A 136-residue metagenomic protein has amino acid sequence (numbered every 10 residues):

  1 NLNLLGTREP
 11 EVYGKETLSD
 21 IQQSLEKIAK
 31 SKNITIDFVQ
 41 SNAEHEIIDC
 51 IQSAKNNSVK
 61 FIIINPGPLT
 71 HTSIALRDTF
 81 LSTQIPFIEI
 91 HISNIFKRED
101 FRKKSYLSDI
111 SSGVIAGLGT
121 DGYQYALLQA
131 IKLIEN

Functional and structural regions predicted by a protein language model:
N1-K32: Glycine-rich phosphate/diphosphate-binding loop of Rossmann-like nucleotide-binding domains
N1-L2, G67-T70, S93-I95: Short glycine-rich anion-binding loops that position phosphate/pyrophosphate groups of nucleotides and phosphorylated
L4-L5, T72-S73, R98: Glycine/Thr-rich phosphate-binding loops of Rossmann-like dinucleotide-binding domains
R8-Y13, Q52-A54, L76-F80, R102-S105: Short, glycine/charged-enriched secondary-structure capping and boundary segments
D37-F38, I88, K97-N136: Short, glycine-/small-residue-rich phosphate/pyrophosphate-handling segment
S41-I64, P68-Q84: N-terminal small/polar loop signature for handling phosphorylated ligands or for N-terminal nucleophile
